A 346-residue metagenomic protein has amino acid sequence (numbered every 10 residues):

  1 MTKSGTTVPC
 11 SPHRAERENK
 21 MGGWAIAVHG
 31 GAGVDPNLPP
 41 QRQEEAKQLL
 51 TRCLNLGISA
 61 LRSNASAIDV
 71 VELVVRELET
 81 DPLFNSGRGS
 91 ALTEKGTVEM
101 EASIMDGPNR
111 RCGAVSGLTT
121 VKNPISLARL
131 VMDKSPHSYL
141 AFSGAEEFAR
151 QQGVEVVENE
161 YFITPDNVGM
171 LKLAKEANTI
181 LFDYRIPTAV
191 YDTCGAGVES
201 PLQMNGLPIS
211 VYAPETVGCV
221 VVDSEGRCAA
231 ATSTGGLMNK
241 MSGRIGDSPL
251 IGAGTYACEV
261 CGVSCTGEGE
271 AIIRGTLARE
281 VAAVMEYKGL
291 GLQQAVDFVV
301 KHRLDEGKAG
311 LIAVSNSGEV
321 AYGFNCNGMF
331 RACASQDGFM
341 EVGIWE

Functional and structural regions predicted by a protein language model:
T2-K3, T7-E346: Alpha/propeptide regions of enzymes that mature by internal proteolysis
